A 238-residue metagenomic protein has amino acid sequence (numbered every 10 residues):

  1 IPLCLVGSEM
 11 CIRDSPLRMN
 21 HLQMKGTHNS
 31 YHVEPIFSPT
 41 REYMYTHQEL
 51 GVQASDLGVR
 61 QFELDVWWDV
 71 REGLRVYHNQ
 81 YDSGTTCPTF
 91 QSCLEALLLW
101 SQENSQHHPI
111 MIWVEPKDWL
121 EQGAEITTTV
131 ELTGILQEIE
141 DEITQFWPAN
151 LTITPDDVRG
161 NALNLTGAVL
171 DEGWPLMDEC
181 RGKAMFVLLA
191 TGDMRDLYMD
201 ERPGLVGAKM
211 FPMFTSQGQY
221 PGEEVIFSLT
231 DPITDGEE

Functional and structural regions predicted by a protein language model:
I1-I12: Single conserved hydrophobic/aromatic residue that forms the stacking wall/gate of nucleotide- or nucleobase-binding
V6, L17, L57: Structured loop/turn residues at beta-strand edges in well-structured enzyme cores
R13-Y43: Boundary/entry segment of secreted carbohydrate-active catalytic domains
S30-P35, R71, M194-L197: Short, solvent-exposed loop/turn elements at domain surfaces
R41-M44, C87-Q91, I233: Conserved phosphate-coordination/catalytic loops
M44-A54, P232-E238: Short, acidic/polar
Q48-G51, D56-Q61, V66-L189: Metal-dependent phosphodiesterase/phospholipase catalytic core, i.e., the His/Asp/Glu-rich active-site region
M185-E238: C-terminal active-site rim and adjoining tail of enzyme catalytic domains
